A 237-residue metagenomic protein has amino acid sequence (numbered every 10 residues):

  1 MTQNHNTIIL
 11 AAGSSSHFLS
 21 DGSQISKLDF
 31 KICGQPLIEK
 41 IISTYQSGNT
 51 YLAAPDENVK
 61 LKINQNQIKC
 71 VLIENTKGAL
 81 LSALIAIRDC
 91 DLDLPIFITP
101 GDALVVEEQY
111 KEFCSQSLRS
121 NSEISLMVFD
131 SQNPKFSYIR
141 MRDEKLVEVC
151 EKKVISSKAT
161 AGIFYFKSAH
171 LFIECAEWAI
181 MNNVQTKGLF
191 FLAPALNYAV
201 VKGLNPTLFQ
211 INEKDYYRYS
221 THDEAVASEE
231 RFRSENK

Functional and structural regions predicted by a protein language model:
M1-L10, S15-L19, F30-K31, Q35-I98: Conserved N-terminal catalytic core of the sugar/cofactor nucleotidyltransferase
T2-T7, A159-K237: Conserved alpha/beta core of the MobA/IspD/sugar-nucleotide pyrophosphorylase nucleotidyltransferase superfamily
S23-D29, C70, I180-N182: Short glycine-enriched, charge-decorated loop/helix-capping segments at active-site entrances that position
D29, Y138-M141, L208: A structural signal for short hydrophobic beta-strand segments in well-ordered beta-sheet cores
S47, D93, S120-E123, L204: Short, high-confidence coil segments that cap the C-terminus of an alpha-helix and link into the following beta-strand
N75-L80, N133-P134, K214-Y217: A short acidic, often aromatic-flanked loop/helix-cap motif at beta-alpha or helix-coil junctions that lines enzyme
P100-L104: The conserved acidic donor/metal-binding loop of glycosyltransferases
V106-T186: Conserved core of the sugar-phosphate nucleotidyltransferase
